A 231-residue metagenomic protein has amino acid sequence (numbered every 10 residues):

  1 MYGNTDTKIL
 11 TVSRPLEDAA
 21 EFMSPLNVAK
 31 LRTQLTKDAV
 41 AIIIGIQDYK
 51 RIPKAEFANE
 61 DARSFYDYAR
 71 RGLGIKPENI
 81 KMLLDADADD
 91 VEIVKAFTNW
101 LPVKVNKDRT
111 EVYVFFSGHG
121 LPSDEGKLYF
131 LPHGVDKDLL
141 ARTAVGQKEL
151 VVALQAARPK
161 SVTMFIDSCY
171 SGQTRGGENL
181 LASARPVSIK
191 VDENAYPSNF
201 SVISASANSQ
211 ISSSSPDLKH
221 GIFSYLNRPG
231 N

Functional and structural regions predicted by a protein language model:
M1-A39: Pro/Ala/Gly-rich low-complexity, hydrophilic intrinsically disordered segments
P15-V28, D67-T110, R142: Functional beta-strand-loop-alpha-helix junction segments that form "active/interaction loops" within catalytic
K37-A41, L73-N79, K107-V112, A157-T163 (+1 more regions): Loop/turn elements at helix/coil->beta-strand transitions in domains of secreted/extracellular proteins
A39-P53: Short glycine-rich His-centered loop
G45, L84, P159-N231: Active-site-proximal C-terminal subdomain of hydrolase catalytic domains
Y49-R63, D67, S214-L218: Glycine- and acidic-residue-enriched helix-capping/strand-helix junction motifs
A58-A62, T143, Q147, H220 (+1 more regions): Amphipathic alpha-helical segments in well-structured domains
V91-N179, R228: Caspase-like (clan CD) cysteine peptidase catalytic core
